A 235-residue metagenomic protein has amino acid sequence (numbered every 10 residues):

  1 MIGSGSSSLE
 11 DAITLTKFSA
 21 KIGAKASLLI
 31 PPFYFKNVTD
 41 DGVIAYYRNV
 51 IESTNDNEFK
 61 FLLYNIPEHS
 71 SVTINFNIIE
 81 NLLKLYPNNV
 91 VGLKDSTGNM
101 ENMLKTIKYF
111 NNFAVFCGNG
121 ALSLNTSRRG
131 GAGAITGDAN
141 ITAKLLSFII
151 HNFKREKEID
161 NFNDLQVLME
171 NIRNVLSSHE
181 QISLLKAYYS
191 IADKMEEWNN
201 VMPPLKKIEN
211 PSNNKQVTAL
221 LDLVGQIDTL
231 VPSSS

Functional and structural regions predicted by a protein language model:
M1-S71: Active-site beta->alpha loop and helix N-cap motifs at the rims of alpha/beta catalytic domains
S7-S8, T39, N99, E209-N213: Intrinsic-disorder/low-complexity, polar/charged segments
K17, L124, A187: Surface-exposed charge patches
K17-A26, I79-P87, A192-M195: Short, electropositive alpha-helical surface patch
N37, T136, K207: Charge-dense, low-complexity intrinsically disordered segments
S53-F59, I66-H179: Catalytic alpha/beta core domains of metabolic enzymes, predominantly
G130-G131, A139-S235: C-terminal alpha-helical cap/extension of soluble enzyme domains
